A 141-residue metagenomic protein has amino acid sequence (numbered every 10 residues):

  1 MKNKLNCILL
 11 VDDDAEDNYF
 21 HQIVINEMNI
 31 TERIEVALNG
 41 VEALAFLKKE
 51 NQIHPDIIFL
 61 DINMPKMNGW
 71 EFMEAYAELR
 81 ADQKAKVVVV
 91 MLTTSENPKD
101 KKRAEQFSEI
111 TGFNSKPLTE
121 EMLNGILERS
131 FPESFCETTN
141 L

Functional and structural regions predicted by a protein language model:
N6-E16, H21-I25: Conserved acidic segment of CheY-like receiver
V36-A45, G69: Helix N-cap/capping motif at the beta->alpha junctions
A45, W70-Q83: Short amphipathic alpha-helix used as the core "switch/output" element in two-component signaling
L60-I62: Active-site residues of response regulator receiver
M64-M67: Receiver (REC) domain active-site loop signature in two-component systems and cognate sites in sensor histidine kinases
E71, A85-V87, S95-G112, G125: Alpha4 helix (beta4-alpha4-beta5 surface) of REC/receiver domains from two-component response regulators
S115-K116: A Lys-centered signature of the CheY-like receiver
L127-L141: The C-terminal output helix
